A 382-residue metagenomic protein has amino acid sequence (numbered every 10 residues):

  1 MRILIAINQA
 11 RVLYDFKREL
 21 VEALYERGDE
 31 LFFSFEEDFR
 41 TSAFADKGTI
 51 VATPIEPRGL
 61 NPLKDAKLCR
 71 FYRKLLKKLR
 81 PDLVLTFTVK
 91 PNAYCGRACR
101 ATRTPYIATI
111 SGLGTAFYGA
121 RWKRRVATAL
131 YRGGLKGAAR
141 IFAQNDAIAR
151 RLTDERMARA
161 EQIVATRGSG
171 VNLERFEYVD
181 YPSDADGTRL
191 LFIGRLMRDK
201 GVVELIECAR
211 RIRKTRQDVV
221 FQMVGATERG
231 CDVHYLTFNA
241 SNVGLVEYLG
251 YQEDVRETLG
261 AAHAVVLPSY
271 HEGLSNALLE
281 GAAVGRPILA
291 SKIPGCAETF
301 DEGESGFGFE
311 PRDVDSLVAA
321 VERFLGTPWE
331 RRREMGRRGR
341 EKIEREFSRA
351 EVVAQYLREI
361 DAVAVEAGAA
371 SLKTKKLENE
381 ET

Functional and structural regions predicted by a protein language model:
Y14-E19, T188, F192-R211, D315: A conserved mid-protein helix/loop that constitutes part of the nucleotide-sugar donor-binding site
T41-F44, R150, D154, V220-L245 (+1 more regions): Short, structured helix-loop element that forms part of the nucleotide-activated donor/catalytic region
T86-N92, I110: Short His-centered aromatic/hydrophobic patch
R132-Y178: Donor nucleotide-sugar binding/catalytic pocket of nucleotide-sugar-dependent glycosyltransferases
Y251, Y270: Aromatic "clamp/platform" in nucleotide-sugar-dependent glycosyltransferases that forms part of the donor/acceptor
P287-A290, F300: Short hydrophobic beta-strand element within catalytic cores of glycosyltransferases and related nucleotide-activated
E302-G303, F307-D315, R323-W329: Conserved acidic donor-binding segment of nucleotide-sugar-dependent glycosyltransferases
E330-E346, V352-Q355: A short, well-ordered alpha-helix in the C-terminal region of glycosyltransferases
